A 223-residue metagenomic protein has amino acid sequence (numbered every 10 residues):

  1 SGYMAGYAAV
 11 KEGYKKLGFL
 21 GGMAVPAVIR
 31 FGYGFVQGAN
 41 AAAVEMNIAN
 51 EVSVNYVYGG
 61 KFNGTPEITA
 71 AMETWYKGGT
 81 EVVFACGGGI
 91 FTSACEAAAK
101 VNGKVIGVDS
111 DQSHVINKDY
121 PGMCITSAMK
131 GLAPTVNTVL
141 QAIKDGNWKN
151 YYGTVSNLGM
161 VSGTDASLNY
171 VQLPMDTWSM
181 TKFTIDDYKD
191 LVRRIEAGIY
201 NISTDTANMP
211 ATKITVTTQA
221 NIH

Functional and structural regions predicted by a protein language model:
S1-H223: A residue-level marker of the well-folded mature domains of exported/periplasmic proteins
